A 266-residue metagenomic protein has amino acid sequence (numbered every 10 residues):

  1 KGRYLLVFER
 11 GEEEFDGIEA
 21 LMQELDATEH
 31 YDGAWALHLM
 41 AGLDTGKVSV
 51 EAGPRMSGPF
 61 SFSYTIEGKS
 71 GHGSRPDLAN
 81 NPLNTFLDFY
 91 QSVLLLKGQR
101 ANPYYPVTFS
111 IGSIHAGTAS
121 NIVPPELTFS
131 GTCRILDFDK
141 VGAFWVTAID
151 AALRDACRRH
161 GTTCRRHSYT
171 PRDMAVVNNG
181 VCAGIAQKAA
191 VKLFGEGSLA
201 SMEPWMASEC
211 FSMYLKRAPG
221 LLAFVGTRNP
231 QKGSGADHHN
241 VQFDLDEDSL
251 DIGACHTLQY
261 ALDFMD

Functional and structural regions predicted by a protein language model:
K1-S113, G117-P124: Histidine/acidic-residue-rich, glycine-tolerant segments that coordinate divalent metal ions
N84-D266: Metal-dependent amide/peptide-bond hydrolase catalytic core, centered on the "pita-bread" metallohydrolase fold
